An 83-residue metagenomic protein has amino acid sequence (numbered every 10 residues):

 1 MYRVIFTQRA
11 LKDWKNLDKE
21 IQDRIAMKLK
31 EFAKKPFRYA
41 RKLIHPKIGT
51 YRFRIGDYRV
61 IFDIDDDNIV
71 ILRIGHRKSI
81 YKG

Functional and structural regions predicted by a protein language model:
M1-K12, N16-D23, R41, I55-Y58 (+1 more regions): Enriched for short, Lys/Arg-rich terminal
K19, D23, M27-K30, K34: Generic detection of well-ordered alpha-helical segments
K30-F53: A short, surface-exposed loop/turn module that caps and links secondary-structure elements
